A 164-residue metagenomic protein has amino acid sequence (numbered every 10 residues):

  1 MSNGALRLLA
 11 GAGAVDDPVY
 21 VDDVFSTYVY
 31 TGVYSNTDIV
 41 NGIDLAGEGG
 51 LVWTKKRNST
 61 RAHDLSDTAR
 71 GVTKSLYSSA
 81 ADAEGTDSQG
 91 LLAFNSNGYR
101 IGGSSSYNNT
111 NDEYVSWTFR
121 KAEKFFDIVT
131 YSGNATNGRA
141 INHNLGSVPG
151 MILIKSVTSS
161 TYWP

Functional and structural regions predicted by a protein language model:
S2-P164: Surface-exposed molecular-recognition determinants
